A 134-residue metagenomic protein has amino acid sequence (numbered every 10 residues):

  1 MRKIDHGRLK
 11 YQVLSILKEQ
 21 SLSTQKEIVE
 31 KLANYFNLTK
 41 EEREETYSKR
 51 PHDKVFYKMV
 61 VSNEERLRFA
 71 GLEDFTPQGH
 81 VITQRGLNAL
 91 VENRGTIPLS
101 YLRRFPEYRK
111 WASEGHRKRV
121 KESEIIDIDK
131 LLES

Functional and structural regions predicted by a protein language model:
R2, A33-V61: Short, positively charged loop/turn segments that connect secondary-structure elements
H6-L14, Q25: Short, leucine-enriched amphipathic alpha-helices that occur as contiguous helical runs
Q12-S15, G95-S134: Exposed, interaction-prone assembly regions rather than primary DNA-binding/catalytic cores
S15-K18, A33: Short, locally clustered residues in the helix-turn-helix/winged-helix DNA-binding domain
K18-E27: Short capping segments at the starts of secondary-structure elements
E64-L67: Basic amphipathic alpha-helical segments that dock to polyanions
G71: Glycine-centered, phosphate/nucleic-acid-interacting loop/turn motifs that mediate DNA/RNA or nucleotide
D74-L99: Accessory beta->alpha helical hairpin/"wing" motif in late/C-terminal subdomains of nucleic-acid enzymes
